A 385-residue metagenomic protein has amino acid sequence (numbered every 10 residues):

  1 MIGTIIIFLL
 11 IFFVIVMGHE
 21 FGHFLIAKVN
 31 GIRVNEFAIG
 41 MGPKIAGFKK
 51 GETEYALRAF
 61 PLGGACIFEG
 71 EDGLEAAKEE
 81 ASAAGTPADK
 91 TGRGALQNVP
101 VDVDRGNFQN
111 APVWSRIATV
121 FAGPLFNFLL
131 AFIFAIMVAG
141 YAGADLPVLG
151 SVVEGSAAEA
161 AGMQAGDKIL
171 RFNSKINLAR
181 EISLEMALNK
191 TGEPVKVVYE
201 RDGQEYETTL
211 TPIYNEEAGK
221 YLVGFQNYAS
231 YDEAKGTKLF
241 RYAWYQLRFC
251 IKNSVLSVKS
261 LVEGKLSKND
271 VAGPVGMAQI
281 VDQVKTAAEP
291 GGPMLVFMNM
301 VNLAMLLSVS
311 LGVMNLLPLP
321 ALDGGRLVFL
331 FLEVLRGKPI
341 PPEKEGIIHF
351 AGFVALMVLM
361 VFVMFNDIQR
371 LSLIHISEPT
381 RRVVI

Functional and structural regions predicted by a protein language model:
I2, D72-S115, T119-A122, F126-K285: PDZ peptide-recognition modules
G3-V99, M314-L322, L327-R336: Small-residue-rich helix-interface/hinge motifs
I7-I11, V16, N302-L306, F353-L359: Alpha-helical transmembrane segments of integral membrane proteins
I26, A142, V148, E263 (+2 more regions): Juxtamembrane transmembrane-helix termini
G47, S151, F331-I347: Membrane interface segments of multi-pass transport proteins and intramembrane proteases
V296-G312: Small-residue-enriched transmembrane helix starts and helix-helix packing motifs in multi-pass inner-membrane proteins
H349-D367: Final/C-terminal transmembrane alpha-helix of multipass membrane proteins
I374-I385: Single conserved hydrophobic/aromatic residue that forms the stacking wall/gate of nucleotide- or nucleobase-binding
